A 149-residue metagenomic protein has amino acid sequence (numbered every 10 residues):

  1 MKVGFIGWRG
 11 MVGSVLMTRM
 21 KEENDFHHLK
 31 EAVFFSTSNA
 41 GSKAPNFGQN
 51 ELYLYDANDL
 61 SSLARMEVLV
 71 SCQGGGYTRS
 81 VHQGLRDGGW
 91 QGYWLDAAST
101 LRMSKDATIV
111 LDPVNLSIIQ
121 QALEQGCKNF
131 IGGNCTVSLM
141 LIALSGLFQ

Functional and structural regions predicted by a protein language model:
M1-Q149: N-terminal Rossmann-like NAD(P) cofactor-binding subdomain of oxidoreductases, focused on the glycine-rich
